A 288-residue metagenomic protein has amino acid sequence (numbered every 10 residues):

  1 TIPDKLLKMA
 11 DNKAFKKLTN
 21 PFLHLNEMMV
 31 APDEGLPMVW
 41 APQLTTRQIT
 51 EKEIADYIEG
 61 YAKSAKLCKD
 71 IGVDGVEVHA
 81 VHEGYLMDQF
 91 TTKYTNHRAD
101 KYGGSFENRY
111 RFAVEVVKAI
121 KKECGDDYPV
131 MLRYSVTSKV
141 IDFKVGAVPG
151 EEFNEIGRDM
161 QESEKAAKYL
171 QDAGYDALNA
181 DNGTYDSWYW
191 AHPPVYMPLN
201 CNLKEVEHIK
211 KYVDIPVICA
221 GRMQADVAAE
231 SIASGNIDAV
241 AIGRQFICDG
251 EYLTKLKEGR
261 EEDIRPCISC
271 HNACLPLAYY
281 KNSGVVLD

Functional and structural regions predicted by a protein language model:
T1-D288: Flavin-dependent oxidoreductase catalytic cores
